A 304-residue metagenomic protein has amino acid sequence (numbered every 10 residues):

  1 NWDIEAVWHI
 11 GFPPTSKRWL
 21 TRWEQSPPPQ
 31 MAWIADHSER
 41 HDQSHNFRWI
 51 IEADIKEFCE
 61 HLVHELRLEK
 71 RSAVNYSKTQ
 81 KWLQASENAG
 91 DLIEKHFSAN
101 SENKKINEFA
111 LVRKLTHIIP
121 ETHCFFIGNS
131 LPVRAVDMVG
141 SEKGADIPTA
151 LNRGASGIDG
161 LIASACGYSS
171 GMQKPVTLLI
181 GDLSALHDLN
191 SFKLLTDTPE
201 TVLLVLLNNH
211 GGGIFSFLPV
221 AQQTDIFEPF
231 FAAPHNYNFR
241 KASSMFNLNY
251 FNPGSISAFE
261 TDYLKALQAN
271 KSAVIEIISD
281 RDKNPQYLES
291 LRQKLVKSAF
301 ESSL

Functional and structural regions predicted by a protein language model:
N1-D3, I118-L161: Anionic-ligand anchoring segments at beta-strand to alpha-helix junctions in alpha/beta enzyme folds, i.e., glycine
N1-D3, L20-P29, L195-P199: Short, conserved loop/helix-junction motifs that constitute active-site signature segments in enzyme catalytic cores
I4-T21, V176-L183: Glycine-rich anion-binding loop/nest that anchors nucleotide
V7-W8, M31, I50, V176 (+1 more regions): Short, well-ordered beta-strand core segments
P13, D36-R40, N208-G212: Short beta-alpha junction loops
P14-R22, L189, E260-D262: Short alpha-helical segments and helix-capping/turn motifs at coil-helix boundaries
T21-L131, G254-T261, Q268-L304: Phosphate/pyrophosphate-binding active-site segments
G140-L304: Thiamine diphosphate
